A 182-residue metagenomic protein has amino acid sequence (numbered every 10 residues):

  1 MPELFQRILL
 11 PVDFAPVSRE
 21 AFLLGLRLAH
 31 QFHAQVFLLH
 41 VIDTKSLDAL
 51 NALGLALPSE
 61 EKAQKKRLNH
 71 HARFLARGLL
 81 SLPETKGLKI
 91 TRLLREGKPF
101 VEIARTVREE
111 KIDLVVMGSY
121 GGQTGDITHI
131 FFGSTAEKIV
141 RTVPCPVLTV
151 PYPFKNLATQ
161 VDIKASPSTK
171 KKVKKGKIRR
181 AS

Functional and structural regions predicted by a protein language model:
M1-E3, L80-V115, F154-K164, K170-S182: Structural beta-alpha unit
P2-P58, A165-S182: Small/aliphatic-rich secondary-structure junction motif
F37-L39, T91-R95, L148: General small-molecule cofactor/ligand-binding pocket signal
L57-H71: A short acidic, glycine-rich active-site loop that binds or catalyzes chemistry on phosphate/adenosine moieties
L114-K138, N156-L157: Glycine-rich, Arg-bearing micro-motifs that act as flexible, cationic patches
T135, V143-P144: Short, structured coil segments at secondary-structure junctions
C145-N156: Short, flexible loop segments at boundaries between secondary-structure elements
